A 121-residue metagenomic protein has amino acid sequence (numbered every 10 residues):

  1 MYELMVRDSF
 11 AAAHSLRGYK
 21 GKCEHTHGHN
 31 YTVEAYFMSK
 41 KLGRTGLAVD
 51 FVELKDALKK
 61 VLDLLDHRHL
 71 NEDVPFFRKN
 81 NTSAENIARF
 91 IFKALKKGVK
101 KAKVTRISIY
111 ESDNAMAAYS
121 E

Functional and structural regions predicted by a protein language model:
M1-E121: Charge-rich, low-complexity N-terminal segments
